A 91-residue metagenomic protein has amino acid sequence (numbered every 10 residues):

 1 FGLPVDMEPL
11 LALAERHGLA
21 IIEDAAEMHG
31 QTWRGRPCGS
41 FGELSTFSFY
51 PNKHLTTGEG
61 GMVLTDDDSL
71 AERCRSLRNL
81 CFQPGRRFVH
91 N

Functional and structural regions predicted by a protein language model:
F1-G2, N91: Short, solvent-exposed turn/loop segments enriched in Gly/Ser/Thr/Pro and often Arg
G2-G35, S69: Catalytic PLP-binding core of fold-type I/II PLP enzymes
E27-R34, F41-N91: Active-site region of PLP-dependent enzymes
